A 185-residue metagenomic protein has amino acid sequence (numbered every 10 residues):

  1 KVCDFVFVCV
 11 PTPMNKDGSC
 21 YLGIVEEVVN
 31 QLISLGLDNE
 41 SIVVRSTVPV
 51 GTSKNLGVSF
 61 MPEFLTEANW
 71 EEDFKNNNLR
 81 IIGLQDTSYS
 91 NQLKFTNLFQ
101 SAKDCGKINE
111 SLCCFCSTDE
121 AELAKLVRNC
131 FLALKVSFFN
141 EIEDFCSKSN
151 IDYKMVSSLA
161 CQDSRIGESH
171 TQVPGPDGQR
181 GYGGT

Functional and structural regions predicted by a protein language model:
K1-T185: Structural/interface elements that position substrates and couple domains in central-metabolism enzymes
